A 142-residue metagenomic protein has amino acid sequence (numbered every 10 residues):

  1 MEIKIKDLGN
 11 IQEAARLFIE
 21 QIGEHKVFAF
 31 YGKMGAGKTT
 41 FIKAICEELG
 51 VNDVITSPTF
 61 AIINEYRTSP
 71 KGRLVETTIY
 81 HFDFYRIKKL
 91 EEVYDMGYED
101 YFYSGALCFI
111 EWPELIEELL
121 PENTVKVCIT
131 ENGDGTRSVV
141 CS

Functional and structural regions predicted by a protein language model:
M1, K88-S142: Short phosphate-coordinating micro-motif centered on Lys-Gly-acidic
M1-F18: N-terminal pre-Walker A segment at the start of P-loop NTPase domains
F18-H25: Phosphate-binding P-loop
F28-F30: Hydrophobic anchor at the beta1->P-loop junction of P-loop NTPases
M34: The conserved Walker
K38: Conserved lysine of the Walker
V51-Y66: Short beta-strand-centered segment that lines the nucleotide-binding/catalytic pocket of NTP-utilizing
S69-T78: Intrinsic disorder/low-complexity segments
